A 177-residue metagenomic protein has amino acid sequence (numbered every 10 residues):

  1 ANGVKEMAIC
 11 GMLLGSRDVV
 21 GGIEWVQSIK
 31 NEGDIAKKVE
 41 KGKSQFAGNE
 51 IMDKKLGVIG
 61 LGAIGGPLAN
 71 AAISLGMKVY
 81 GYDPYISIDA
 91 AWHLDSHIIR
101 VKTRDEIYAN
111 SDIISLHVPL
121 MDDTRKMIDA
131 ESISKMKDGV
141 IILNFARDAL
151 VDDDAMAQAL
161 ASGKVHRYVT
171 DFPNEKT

Functional and structural regions predicted by a protein language model:
A1-K55: Phosphate-binding beta-alpha-beta segment of Rossmann-like dinucleotide-binding domains, i.e., the NAD(P)
K54, L61-G62: Glycine-rich Rossmann-fold phosphate-binding loop(s) that bind the pyrophosphate of adenine dinucleotide cofactors
K55-G57, I141: Residue in the alpha/beta-hydrolase core beta-strand immediately N-terminal to the catalytic nucleophile
G65-G66: N-terminal Rossmann-fold NAD(P) dinucleotide-binding loop
A71-A72, M136: Aromatic pocket-lining residues of Rossmann-like dinucleotide-binding sites
V79-G81: Short beta-strand "acidic-cap" motif of Rossmann-like dinucleotide-binding folds
P84-T177: Rossmann-like adenosine-cofactor binding region
